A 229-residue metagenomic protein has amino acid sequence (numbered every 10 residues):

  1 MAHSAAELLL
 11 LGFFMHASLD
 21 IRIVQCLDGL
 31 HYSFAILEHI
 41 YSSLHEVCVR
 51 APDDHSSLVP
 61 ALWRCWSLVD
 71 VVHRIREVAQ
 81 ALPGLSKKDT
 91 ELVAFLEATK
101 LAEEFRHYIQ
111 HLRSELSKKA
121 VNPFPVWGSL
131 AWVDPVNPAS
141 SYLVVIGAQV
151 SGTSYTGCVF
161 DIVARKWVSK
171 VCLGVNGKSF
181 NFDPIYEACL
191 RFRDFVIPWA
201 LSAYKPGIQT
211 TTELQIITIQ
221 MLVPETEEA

Functional and structural regions predicted by a protein language model:
A2-A35, S42-V49, V59-L62, K87-A229: Acidic, Ser/Thr/Gly/Pro-rich intrinsically disordered interaction regions
S57-A94: Flexible secondary-structure boundary motifs
